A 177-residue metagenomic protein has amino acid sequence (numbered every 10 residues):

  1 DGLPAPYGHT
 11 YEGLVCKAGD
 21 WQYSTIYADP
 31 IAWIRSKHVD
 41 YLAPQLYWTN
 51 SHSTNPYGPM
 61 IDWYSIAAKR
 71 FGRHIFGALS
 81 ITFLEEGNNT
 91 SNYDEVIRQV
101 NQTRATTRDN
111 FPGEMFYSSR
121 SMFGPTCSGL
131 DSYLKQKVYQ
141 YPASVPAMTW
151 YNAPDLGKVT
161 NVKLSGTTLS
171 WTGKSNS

Functional and structural regions predicted by a protein language model:
D1-I26, G72-L84: Aromatic-lined carbohydrate-recognition surfaces of secreted/lumenal glycan-active proteins
G2-P6, Y47-H52, I81-E85, S119-F123: Solvent-exposed loop/turn segments at secondary-structure junctions within structured extracellular/periplasmic domains
D20-T54: Aromatic- and acid-rich polysaccharide-binding/catalytic face of secreted or lumenal carbohydrate-active enzymes
L42-P44, I75-L79, P112-Y117: Hydrophobic faces of well-ordered beta-strands that scaffold small-molecule active sites in alpha/beta enzyme cores
N50-D109: Surface-exposed substrate-engagement region within the catalytic domains of secreted or surface-exposed extracellular
N88-A147: C-terminal active-site rim and adjoining tail of enzyme catalytic domains
S128-N176: Pro/Thr/Ser/Gly-rich low-complexity, intrinsically disordered linker/stalk tracts
